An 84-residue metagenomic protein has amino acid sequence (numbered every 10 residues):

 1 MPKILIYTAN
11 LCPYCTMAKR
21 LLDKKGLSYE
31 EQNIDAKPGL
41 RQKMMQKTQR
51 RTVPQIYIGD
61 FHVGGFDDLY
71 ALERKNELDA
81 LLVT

Functional and structural regions predicted by a protein language model:
M1-S28: Local sequence-structure signature of Cys/Sec-based thiol-disulfide redox active-site neighborhoods
P13, G39, G64: Short alpha-helical
M17, K25, Q46-K47, A71 (+1 more regions): Non-catalytic interaction surface on structured domains
I34-R51, L81-T84: Thioredoxin-like thiol-disulfide oxidoreductase module
I58-T84: Non-catalytic, surface beta->alpha helical segment in thiol-disulfide oxidoreductase systems
